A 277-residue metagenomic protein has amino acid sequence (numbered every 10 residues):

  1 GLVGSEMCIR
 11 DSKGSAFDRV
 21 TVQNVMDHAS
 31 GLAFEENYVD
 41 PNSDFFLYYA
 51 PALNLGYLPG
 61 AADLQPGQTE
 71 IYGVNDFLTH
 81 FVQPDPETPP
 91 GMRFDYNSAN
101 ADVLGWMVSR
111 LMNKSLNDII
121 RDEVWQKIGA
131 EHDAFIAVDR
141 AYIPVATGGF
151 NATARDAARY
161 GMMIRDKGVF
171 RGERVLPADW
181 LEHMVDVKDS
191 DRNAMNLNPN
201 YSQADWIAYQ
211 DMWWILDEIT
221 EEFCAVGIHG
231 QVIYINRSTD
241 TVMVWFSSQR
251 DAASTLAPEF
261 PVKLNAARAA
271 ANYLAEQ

Functional and structural regions predicted by a protein language model:
G1-G4, C8-I9: Single conserved hydrophobic/aromatic residue that forms the stacking wall/gate of nucleotide- or nucleobase-binding
K13-I128, A154-G168: Active-site-adjacent helix/loop patches that line small-molecule binding or acyl-intermediate pockets
N24-D27, D95, H132-I136, G149-N151 (+4 more regions): Structural recognition of the beta-strand scaffold that forms the well-ordered cores of secreted hydrolase catalytic
L32-A33, A101, Y142-P144, I164 (+4 more regions): Solvent-exposed loop/turn segments at secondary-structure junctions within structured extracellular/periplasmic domains
L47, V138-A152, P199, Q203 (+1 more regions): Carbohydrate-binding/catalytic loop surfaces
I120-D186: Active-site-proximal binding-pocket segments
E131-F135, V185-V242: Active-site Gly/Thr loop motif
E222-Q277: Structured C-terminal helix/loop/strand segments within mature extracytoplasmic catalytic/sensor domains
